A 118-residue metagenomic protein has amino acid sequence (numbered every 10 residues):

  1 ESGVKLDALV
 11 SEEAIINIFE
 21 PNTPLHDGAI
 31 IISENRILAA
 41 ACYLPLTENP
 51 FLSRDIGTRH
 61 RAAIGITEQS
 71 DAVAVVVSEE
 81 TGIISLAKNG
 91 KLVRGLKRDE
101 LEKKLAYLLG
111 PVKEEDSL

Functional and structural regions predicted by a protein language model:
E1-L118: Divalent-cation
